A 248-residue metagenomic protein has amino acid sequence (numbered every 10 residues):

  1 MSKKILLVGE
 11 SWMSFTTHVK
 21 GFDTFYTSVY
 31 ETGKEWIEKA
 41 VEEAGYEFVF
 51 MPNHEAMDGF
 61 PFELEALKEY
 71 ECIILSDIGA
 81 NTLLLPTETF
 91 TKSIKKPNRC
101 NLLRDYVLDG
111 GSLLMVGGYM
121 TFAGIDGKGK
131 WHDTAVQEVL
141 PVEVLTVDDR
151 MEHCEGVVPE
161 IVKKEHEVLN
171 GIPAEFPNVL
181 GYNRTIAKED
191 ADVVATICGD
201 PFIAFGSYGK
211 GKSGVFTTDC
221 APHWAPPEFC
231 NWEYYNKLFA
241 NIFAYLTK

Functional and structural regions predicted by a protein language model:
M1-S2, E10-V19, K34, S112-D200: An acidic, glycine-rich "communication" segment
M1-S76, Y119-A123, D133, P227 (+1 more regions): Aromatic-Pro/Gly-enriched surface loop or interdomain linker that acts as a lid/target-recognition segment
M1-V8, W12, S112, K188-D192 (+2 more regions): Extracellular ligand-binding/catalytic regions of CAZymes and related secreted enzymes and adhesion modules
I5-W12, A66-I125, K210-F216: Short alpha-beta junction capping motif
G21-Y26, T87-K92, F229-W232: Short glycine-enriched, charge-decorated loop/helix-capping segments at active-site entrances that position
Y30, K34, K92-C100, Y106 (+2 more regions): Solvent-exposed, acidic/flexible segments
V49-N53, T89-S93, V193-V194: Short, flexible loop segments at the rims of nucleotide/cofactor-binding pockets, characterized by
G199-G209: Short, surface-exposed beta-strand/loop micro-motifs that present aromatic residues
